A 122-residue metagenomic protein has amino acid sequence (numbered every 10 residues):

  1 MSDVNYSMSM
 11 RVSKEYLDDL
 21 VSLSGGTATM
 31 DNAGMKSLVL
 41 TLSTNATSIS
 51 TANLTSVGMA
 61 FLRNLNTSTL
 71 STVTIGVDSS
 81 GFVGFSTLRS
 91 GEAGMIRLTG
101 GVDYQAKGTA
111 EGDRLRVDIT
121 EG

Functional and structural regions predicted by a protein language model:
S2-D18, D31, G108-G122: C-terminal interaction-tip segments
D18-T27: Glycan-recognition and processing domains
G26-T44: N-terminal beta-hairpin/loop module of FHA
M35-S37, V57-M59, A93, R114: Intrinsic-disorder/low-complexity, polar/charged segments enriched in Ser/Thr/Lys/Arg/Asp/Glu/Gln
L40-T55: Surface-exposed ligand/attachment interfaces on beta-rich extracellular proteins
T47-S48, S68-T72, G112-R114: Short, surface-exposed beta-strand/loop "edge" segments at domain boundaries and coil↔beta transitions
L54-V57, R63-G84: Short, surface-exposed beta-strand/strand-loop-strand elements in extracellular ectodomains
T74-G122: Short, Lys/Arg-rich amphipathic alpha-helical interaction segments that bind nucleic acids or acidic protein surfaces
